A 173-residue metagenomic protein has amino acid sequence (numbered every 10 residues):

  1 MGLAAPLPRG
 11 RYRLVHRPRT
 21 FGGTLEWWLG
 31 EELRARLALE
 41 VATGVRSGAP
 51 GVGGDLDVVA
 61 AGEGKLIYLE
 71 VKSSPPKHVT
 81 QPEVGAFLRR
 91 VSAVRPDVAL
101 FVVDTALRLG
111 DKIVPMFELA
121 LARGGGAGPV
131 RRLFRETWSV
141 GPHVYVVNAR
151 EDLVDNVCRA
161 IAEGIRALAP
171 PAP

Functional and structural regions predicted by a protein language model:
M1-P173: Intrinsically disordered, low-complexity Ser/Thr/Pro/Gly-rich regulatory segments
